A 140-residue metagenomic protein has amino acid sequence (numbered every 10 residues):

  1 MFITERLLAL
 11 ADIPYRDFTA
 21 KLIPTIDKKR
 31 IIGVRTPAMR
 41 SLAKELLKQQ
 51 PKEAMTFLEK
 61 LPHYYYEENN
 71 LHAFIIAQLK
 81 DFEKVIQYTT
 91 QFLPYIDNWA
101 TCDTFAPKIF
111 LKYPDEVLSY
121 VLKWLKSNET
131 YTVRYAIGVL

Functional and structural regions predicted by a protein language model:
M1-L140: Alpha-helical scaffold domains
